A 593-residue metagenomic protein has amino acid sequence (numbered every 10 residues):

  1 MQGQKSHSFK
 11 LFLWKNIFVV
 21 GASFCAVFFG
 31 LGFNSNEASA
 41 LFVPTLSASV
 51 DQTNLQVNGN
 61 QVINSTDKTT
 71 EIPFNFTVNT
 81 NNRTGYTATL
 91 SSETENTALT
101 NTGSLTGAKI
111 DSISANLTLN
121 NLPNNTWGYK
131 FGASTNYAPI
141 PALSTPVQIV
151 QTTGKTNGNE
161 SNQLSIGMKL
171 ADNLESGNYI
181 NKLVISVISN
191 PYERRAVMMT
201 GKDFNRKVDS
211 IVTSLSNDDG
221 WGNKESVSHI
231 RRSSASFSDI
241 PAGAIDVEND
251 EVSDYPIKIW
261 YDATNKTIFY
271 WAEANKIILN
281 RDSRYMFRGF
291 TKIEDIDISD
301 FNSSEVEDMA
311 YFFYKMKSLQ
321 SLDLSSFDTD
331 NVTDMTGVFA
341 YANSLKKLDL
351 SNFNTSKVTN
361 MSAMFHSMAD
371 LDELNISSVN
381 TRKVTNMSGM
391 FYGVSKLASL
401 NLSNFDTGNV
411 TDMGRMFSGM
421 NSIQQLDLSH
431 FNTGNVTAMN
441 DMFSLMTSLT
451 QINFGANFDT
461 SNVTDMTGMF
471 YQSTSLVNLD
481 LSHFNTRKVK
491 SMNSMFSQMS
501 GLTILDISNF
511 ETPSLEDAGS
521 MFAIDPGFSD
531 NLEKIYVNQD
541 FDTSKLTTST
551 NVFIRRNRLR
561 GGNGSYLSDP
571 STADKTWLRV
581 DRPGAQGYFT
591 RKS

Functional and structural regions predicted by a protein language model:
M1, V19, F28-G30, V57 (+20 more regions): Intrinsically disordered, low-complexity segments enriched in small/polar residues
M1-L41: Sec-dependent, cleavable N-terminal signal peptides
K5-K10, Q151-G154, D427, S475 (+1 more regions): Intrinsic structural disorder/low-complexity segments
L11, F76-V78, A88-L90, Y129-F131 (+8 more regions): Generic structural hydrophobic/aromatic packing signal, biased to beta-strands
S39-R194: Signature of Gram-negative chaperone-usher
Y192-S593: Negatively charged
